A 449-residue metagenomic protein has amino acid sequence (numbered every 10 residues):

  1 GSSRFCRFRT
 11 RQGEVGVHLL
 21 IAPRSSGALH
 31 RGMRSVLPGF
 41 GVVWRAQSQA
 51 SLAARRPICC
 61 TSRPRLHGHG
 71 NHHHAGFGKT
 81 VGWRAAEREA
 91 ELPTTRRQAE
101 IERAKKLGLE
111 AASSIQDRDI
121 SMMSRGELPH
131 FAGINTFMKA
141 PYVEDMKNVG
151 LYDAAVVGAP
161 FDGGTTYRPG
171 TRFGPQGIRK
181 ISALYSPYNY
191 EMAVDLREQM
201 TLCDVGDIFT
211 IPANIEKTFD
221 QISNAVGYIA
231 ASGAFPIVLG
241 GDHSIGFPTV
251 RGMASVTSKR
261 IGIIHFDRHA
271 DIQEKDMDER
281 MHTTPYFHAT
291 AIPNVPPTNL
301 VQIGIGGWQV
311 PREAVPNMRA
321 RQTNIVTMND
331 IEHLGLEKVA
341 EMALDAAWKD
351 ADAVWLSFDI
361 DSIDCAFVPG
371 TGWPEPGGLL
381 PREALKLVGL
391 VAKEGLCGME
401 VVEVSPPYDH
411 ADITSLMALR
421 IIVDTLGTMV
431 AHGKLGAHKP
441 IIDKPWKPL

Functional and structural regions predicted by a protein language model:
G1-F5, M399: Conserved small/polar residues in nucleotide/adenosyl-binding loops
S2, I58, T136-A140: Aromatic-residue hotspot detector
R4-R7, G16-G70: N-terminal mitochondrial targeting presequence
Q12-E14: Hydrophobic alpha-helical membrane-insertion segments
G70-L449: Conserved alpha-helical scaffold segments that buttress catalytic/binding sites
